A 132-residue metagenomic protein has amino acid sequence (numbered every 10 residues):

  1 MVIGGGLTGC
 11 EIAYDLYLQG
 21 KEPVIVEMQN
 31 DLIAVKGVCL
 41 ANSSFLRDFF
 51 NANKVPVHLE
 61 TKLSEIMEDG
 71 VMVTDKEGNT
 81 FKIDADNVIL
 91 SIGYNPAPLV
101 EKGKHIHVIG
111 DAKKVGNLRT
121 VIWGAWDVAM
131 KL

Functional and structural regions predicted by a protein language model:
M1, I83-A85, V108: A residue-level detector for conformationally permissive "hinge/kink" positions
I3-L7: Glycine-rich Rossmann-fold phosphate-binding loop(s) that bind the pyrophosphate of adenine dinucleotide cofactors
G9-L16, V35-N42, H107-L132: A conserved FAD-binding loop/helix module that cradles the flavin
L18-L99: A Rossmann-like FAD-binding core segment of flavoenzymes
P23, I106-H107: Hydrophobic anchor at the start of a short beta-strand that flanks the dinucleotide cofactor-binding loop
E101-G103: Rossmann-fold NAD(P) dinucleotide-binding segment
